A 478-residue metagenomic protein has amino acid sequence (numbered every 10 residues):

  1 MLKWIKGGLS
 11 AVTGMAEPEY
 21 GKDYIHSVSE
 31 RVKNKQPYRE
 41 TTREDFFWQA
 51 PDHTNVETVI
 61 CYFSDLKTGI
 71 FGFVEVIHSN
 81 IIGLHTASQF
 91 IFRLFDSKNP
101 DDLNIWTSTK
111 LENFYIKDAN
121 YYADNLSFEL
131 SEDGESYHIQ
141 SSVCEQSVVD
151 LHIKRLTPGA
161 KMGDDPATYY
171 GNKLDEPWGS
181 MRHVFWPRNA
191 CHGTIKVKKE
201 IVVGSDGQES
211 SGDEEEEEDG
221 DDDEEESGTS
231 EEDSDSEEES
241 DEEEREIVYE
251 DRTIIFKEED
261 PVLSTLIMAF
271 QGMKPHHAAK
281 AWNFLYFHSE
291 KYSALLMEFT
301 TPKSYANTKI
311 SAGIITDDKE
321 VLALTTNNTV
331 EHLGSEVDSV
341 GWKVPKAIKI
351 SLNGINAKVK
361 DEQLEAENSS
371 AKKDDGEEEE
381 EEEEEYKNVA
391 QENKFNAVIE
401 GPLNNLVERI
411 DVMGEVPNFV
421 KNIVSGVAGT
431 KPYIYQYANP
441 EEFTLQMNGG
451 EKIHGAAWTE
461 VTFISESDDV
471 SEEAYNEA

Functional and structural regions predicted by a protein language model:
L2-E215, E231-E232, E237-A478: Structured soluble/peripheral alpha/beta segments that form catalytic or ligand/cofactor-binding pockets
D219-D223: Acidic/polar hotspots within intrinsically disordered regions
